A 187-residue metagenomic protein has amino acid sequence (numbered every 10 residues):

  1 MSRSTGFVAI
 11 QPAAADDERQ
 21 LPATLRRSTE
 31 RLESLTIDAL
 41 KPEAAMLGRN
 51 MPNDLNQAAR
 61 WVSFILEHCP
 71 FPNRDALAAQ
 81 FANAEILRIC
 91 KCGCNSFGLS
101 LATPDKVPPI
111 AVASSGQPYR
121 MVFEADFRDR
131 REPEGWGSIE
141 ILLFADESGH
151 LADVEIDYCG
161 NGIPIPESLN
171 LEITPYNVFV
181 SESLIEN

Functional and structural regions predicted by a protein language model:
S2-I10, L21-R130, I165-N187: N-terminal domain-onset segments
P12-A14: N-terminal regions of proteins, emphasizing targeting and processing segments when present
E132-Y176: Short, compact, well-ordered microdomains
